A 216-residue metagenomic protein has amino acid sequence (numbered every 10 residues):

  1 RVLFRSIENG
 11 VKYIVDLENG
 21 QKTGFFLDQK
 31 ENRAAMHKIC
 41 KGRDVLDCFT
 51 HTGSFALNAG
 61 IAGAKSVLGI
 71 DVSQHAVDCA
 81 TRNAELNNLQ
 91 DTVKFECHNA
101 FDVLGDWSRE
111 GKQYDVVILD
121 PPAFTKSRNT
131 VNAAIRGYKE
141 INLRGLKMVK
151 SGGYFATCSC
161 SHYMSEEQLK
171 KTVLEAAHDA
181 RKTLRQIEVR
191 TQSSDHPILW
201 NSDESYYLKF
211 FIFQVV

Functional and structural regions predicted by a protein language model:
V2-L3: Short, small-residue-biased leader/transition segments that mark boundaries at the very start of proteins
G42-H51: Conserved class I S-adenosyl-L-methionine
T52-K65: Conserved SAM-binding loop of SAM-dependent methyltransferases across substrates and taxa, primarily the Class I
S66-D71: Conserved SAM-binding motif I beta-strand of class I
H75-I118: S-adenosyl-L-methionine
L89, V149-S151: Helix-to-beta-strand junctions that scaffold the AdoMet/dcAdoMet cofactor pocket in Class I SAM-dependent enzymes
Y114-R144: Mobile active-site "lid"/loop adjacent to the S-adenosyl-L-methionine
E140, Y154-V216: C-terminal catalytic and target-recognition region of SAM-dependent MTase-like enzymes, primarily methyltransferases
